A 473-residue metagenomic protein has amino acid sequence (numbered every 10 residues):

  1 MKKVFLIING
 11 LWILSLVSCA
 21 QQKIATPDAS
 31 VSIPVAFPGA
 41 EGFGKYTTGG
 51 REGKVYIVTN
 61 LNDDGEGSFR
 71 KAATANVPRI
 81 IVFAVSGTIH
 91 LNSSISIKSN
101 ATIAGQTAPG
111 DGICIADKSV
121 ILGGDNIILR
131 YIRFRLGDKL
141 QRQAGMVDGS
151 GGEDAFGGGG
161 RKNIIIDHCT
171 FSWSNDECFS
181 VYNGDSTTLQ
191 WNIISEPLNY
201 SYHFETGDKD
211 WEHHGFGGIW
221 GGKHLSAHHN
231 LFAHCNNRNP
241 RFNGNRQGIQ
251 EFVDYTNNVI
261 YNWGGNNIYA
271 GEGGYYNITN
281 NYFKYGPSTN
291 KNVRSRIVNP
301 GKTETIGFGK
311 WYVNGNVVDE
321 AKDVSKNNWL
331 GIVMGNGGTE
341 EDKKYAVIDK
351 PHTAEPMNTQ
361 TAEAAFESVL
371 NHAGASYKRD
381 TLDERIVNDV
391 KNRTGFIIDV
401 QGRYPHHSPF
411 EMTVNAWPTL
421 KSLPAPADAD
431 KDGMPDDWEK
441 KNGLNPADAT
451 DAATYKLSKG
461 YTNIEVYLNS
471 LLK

Functional and structural regions predicted by a protein language model:
M1-T26: Bacterial Sec-dependent N-terminal signal peptides
V35-I81, D451: Acidic Gly/Asp/Thr-rich repetitive segments characteristic of extracellular carbohydrate-active and adhesion proteins
V55, E66, P78-I80, S86-T88 (+14 more regions): Detector for repetitive beta-architecture
H90-H224: Right-handed parallel beta-helix
R241, G248-F410: Extracellular beta-rich repeat passengers
E411-K473: Extracellular calcium-associated, cysteine-rich motifs in secreted modular proteins
